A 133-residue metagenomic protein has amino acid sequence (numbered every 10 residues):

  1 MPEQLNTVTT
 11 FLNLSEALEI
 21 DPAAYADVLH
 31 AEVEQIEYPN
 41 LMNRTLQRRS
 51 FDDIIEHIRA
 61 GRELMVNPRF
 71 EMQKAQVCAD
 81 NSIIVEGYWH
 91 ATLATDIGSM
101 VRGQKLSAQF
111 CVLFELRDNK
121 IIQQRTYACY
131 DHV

Functional and structural regions predicted by a protein language model:
M1-E32: Short, low-complexity N-terminal intrinsically disordered segments enriched in polar/charged residues
P2, D27-A79: A solvent-exposed, acidic/Ser-Thr-rich amphipathic alpha-helical stretch
N6-T9, N43, D96: A short, structure-level motif marking secondary-structure boundaries and short turns
L18-I20, A24-V28, T45-D52, V101-A108: Glycine-rich, flexible loop segments associated with nucleotide phosphate handling
A23, I36, R125-A128: Intrinsically disordered, low-complexity segments enriched in small/polar residues
A24-A26, V33, I54, V85 (+1 more regions): Hydrophobic pocket/interface hotspot
R59-V133: A beta-strand edge to alpha-helix "cap/lid" segment located at domain peripheries
